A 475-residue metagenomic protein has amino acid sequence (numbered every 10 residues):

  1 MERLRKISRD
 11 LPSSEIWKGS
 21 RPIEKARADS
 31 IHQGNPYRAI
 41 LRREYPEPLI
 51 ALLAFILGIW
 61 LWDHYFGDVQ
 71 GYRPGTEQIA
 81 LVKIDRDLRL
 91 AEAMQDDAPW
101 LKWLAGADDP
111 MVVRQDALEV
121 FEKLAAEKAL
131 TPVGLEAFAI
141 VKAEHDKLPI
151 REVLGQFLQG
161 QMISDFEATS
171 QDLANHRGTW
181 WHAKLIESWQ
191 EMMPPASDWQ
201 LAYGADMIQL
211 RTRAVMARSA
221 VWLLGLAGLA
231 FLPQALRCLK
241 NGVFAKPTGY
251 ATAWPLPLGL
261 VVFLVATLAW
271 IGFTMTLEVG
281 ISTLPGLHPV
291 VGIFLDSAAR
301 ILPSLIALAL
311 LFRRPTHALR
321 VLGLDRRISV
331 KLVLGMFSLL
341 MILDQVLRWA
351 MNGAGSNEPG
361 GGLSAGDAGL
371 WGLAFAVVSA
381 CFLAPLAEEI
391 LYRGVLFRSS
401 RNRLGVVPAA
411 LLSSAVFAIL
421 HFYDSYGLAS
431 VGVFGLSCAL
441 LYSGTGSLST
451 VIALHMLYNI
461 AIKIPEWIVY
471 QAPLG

Functional and structural regions predicted by a protein language model:
E2-P315, A472-G475: N-terminal, membrane-interfacial amphipathic/helix-forming hydrophobic leader that caps and precedes the first
E2-R3, I7-S13, W17-P74, K83-P99 (+3 more regions): Transmembrane helix-loop-helix hairpins at the membrane interface of multi-pass integral membrane proteins
L256, L260, V330, L373-A374 (+1 more regions): Primarily residues marking transmembrane-helix entry/exit sites
L258-M275, K331-R348, S379-A384: Alpha-helical transmembrane segments of multi-pass integral membrane proteins
V279-L287, L319-V321, N352-A365: Membrane-interface helix termini and inter-helical loops of multi-pass transporters
P289-I293, L324, F337-L339: Cell-wall glycan-active module
R314-V330: Hydrophobic, small-residue-rich membrane helices and short re-entrant helix-turn-helix hairpins that build
